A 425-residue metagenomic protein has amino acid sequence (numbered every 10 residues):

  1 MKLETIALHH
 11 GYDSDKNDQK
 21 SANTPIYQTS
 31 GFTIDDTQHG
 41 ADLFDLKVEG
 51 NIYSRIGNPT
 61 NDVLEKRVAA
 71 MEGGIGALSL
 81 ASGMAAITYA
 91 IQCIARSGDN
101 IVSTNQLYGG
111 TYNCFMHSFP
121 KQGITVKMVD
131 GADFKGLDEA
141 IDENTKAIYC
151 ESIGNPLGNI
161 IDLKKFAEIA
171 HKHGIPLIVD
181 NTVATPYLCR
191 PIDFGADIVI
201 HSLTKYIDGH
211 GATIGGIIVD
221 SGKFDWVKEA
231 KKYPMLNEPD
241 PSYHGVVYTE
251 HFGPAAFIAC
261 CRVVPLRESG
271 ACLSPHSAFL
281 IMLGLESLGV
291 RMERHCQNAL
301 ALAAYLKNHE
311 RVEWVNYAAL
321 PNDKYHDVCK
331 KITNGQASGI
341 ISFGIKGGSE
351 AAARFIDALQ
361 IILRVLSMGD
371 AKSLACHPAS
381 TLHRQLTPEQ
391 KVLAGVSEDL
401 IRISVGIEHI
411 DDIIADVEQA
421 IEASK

Functional and structural regions predicted by a protein language model:
M1-V48: N-terminal glycine-rich, Lys/His-bearing helix-loop that initiates the first secondary-structure elements of many
K2-E4, H10-D13, P59, V219 (+2 more regions): Positively charged, small/polar-rich N-terminal and surface patches that mediate targeting and assembly and bind
A7-D15, A77-N308: Conserved PLP-enzyme active-site core in the AAT-like
G31, D36-T88, G110-S118: Conserved N-terminal alpha-helix of the aminotransferase class I/II PLP-enzyme fold
I75, M116-H117, Q122-V126, E143 (+3 more regions): PLP-dependent enzyme catalytic core of the Aspartate aminotransferase-like
A147, I340-S342, L400-S404: Short aromatic/hydrophobic contact patches that present stacked aromatics for nucleic-acid/ligand binding
S269-C272, H276-A278, L283, S287 (+4 more regions): Conserved small-domain helix->loop->beta segment predominantly found in fold-type I
